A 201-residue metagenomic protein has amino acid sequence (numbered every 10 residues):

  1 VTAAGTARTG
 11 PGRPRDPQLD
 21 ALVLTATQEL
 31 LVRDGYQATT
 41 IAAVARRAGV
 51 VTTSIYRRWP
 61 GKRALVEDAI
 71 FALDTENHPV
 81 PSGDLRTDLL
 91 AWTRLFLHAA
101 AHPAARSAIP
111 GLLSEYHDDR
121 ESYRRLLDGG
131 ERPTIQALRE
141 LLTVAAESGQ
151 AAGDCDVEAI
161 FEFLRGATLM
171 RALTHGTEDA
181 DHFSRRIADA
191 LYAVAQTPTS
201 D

Functional and structural regions predicted by a protein language model:
V1-D34, A38-R47, T53, A64: Basic, helix-initiating cap at the start of DNA-binding domains
A38, G61-V66, E76, L89 (+1 more regions): Short amphipathic alpha-helical segment with a characteristic S/N-K-E followed by hydrophobic residues
I41, I70-N77: Short, basic, alpha-helical segments at the C-terminal edge of helix-turn-helix-like DNA-binding modules
A64-I70, A100-D128: Amphipathic alpha-helical segments used for helix-helix packing
N77-I109, I160: Hydrophobic alpha-helical connector segments
S107, R120-E147: Amphipathic alpha-helical packing segments from all-alpha helical-bundle domains
T143, A152-T174, S184-L191: Hydrophobic alpha-helical segments that form the core of small-molecule binding pockets and/or dimer interfaces
